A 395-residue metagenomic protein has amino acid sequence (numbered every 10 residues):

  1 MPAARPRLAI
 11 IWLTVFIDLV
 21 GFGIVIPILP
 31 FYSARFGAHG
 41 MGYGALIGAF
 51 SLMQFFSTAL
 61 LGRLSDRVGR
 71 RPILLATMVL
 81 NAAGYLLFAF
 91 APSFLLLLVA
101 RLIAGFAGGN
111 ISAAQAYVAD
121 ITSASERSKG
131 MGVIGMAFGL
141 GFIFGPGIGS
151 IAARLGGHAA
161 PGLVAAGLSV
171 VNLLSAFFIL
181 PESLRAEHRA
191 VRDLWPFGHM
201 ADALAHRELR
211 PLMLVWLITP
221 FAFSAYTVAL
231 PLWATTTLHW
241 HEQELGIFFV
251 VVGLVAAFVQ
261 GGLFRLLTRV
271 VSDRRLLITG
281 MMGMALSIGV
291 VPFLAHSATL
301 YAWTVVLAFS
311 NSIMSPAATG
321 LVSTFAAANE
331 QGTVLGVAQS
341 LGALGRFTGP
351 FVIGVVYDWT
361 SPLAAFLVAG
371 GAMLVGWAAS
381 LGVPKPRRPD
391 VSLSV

Functional and structural regions predicted by a protein language model:
M1-R5, P181-L214: Juxtamembrane intracellular "pre-TM" segments in multi-pass secondary transporters
G23, S51-A59, G109, F142-I143 (+3 more regions): Residue-level signature of mid-helix packing/kink "hotspots" within the transmembrane helices of 12-pass Major
P27-M41, A229-E244: Short amphipathic helix-loop junctions that connect adjacent transmembrane helices in Major Facilitator Superfamily/SLC
G37, G69, F90-L95, L294-A295: Helix-breaking motifs and short loop linkers at transmembrane-helix boundaries and internal kinks in secondary membrane
F55-P92: Conserved MFS/SLC helix-loop-helix module at the cytosolic interface between two early adjacent transmembrane helices
T58-G69, V259-D273, Y357: Helix-to-loop junctions at the C-terminal end of transmembrane segments in multipass secondary transporters
A100-G139: Cytoplasmic helix-loop-helix junction between adjacent transmembrane helices in 12-TM secondary transporters
R274-A318: C-terminal transmembrane helical hairpin of 12-TM major facilitator-type secondary transporters
